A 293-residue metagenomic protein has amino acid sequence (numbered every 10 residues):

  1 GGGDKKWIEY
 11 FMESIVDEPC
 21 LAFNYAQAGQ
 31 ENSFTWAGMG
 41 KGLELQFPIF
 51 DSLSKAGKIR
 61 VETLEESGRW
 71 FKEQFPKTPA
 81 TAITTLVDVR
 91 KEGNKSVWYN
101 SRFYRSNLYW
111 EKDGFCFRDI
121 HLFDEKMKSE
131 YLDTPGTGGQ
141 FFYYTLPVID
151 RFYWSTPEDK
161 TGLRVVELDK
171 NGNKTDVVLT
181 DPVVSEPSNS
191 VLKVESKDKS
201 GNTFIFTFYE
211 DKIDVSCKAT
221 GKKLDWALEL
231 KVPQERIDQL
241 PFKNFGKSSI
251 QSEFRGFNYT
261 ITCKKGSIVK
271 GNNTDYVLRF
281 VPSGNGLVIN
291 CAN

Functional and structural regions predicted by a protein language model:
G1-S67: Catalytic grooves of carbohydrate-active enzymes
G2-E13, A22-Q30, K197, A227-E229 (+1 more regions): Beta-strand-rich recognition/accessory modules
L21, S33-A37, R105-N107, M127-Y131 (+4 more regions): Short, surface-exposed beta-strand/loop "edge" segments at domain boundaries and coil↔beta transitions
F71-W110: Surface beta-strand/loop "capping" patches
V87-K91, V97, T175-N189, F204-F208 (+2 more regions): Short, exposed beta-strand/loop patches in secreted or surface proteins that constitute
F103-K112, N202-E210, N258-C263: Broad, structure-driven detector of short, well-ordered beta-strand segments within folded domains
L108-L192, K197-S200: Acidic-aromatic substrate-binding/catalytic surfaces of carbohydrate-active enzymes
S190-L240: Acidic, contiguous internal or C-terminal segments within carbohydrate-active enzymes that form a structured patch used
